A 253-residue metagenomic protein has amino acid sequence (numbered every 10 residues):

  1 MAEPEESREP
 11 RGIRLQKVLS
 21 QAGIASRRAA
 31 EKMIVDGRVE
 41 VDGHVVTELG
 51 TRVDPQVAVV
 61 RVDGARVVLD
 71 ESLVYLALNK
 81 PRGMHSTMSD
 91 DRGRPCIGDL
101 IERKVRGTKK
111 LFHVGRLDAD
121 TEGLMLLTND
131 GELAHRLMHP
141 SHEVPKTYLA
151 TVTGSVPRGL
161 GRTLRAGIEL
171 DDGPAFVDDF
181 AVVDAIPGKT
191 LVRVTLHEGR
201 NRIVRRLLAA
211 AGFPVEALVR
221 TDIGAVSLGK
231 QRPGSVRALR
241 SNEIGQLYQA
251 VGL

Functional and structural regions predicted by a protein language model:
A2-L253: Basic, flexible Lys/Arg- and Gly-enriched helix-loop patches that mediate nucleic-acid binding at interfaces with rRNA
